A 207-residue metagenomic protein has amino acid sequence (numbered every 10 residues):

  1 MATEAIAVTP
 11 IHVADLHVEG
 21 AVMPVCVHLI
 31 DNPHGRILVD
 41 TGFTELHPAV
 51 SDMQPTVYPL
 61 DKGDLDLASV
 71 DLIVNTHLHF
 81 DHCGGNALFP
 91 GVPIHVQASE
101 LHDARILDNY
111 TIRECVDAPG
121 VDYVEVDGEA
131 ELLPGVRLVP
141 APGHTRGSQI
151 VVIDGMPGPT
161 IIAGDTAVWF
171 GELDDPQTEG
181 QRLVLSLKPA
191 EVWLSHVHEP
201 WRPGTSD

Functional and structural regions predicted by a protein language model:
M1-L38, F43-L46, P176-W193, H198-D207: Zn-dependent metallo-beta-lactamase
P10-D15, V25-D31, I37, G128-M156: Core dinuclear metal-dependent hydrolase active-site scaffold
V13-A14, T41-T44, L78, S99-E100 (+4 more regions): Active-site metal-binding loops of divalent metal-dependent hydrolases
H47, R105, M156-P157, I161-G180: A hydrophobic, small-residue-rich beta->alpha segment in the mid-to-C-terminal subdomain of diverse proteins
Q54, Y58-D71, V96-P140, D175-A190: Metallo-beta-lactamase
V70-D81: Metallo-beta-lactamase
G84-P90, P203-S206: Metal-dependent catalytic neighborhoods of phosphoester/phosphodiester hydrolases
A87-G91, G155, S186-L187: Short, conserved loop/helix-junction motifs that constitute active-site signature segments in enzyme catalytic cores
